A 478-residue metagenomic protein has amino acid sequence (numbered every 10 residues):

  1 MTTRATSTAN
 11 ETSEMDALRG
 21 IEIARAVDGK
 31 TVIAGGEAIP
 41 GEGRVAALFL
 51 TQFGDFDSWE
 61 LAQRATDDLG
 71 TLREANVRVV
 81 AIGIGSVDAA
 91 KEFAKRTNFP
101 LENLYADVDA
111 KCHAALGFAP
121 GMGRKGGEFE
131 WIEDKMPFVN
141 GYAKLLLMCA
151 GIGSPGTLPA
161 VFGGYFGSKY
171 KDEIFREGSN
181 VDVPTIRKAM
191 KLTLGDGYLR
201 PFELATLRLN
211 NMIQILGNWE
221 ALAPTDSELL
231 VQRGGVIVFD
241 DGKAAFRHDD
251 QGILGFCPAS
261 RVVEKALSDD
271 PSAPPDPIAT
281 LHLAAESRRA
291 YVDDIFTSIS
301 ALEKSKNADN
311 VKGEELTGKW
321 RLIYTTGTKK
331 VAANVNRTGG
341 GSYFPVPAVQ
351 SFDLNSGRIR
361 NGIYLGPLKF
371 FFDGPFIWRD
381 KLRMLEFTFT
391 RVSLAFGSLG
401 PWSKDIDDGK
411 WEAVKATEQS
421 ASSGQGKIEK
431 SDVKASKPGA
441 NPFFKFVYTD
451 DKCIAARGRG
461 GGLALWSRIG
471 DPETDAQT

Functional and structural regions predicted by a protein language model:
M1-E11, S272: N-terminal chloroplast transit peptides
S13-E14, G20-V45: A short beta-strand-turn-helix
G35-D68, L72, V77-I82: Short active-site neighborhood of thiol/selenol oxidoreductases, capturing the structured segment around
E74-A89, L101-D109: Thiol-based oxidoreductase modules, predominantly thioredoxin-like and allied folds used for disulfide exchange
Y105, H113, G234-H248: A short, hydrophobic beta-strand/beta-hairpin element that forms part of a small beta-sheet core
R124-N210, E264, A273-T478: Soluble ligand-binding/transfer domains with enclosed cavities or grooves
L199-L229: Short, basic/aromatic recognition patches
G252-S268: A short, polar/charged loop-to-alpha-helix boundary motif
